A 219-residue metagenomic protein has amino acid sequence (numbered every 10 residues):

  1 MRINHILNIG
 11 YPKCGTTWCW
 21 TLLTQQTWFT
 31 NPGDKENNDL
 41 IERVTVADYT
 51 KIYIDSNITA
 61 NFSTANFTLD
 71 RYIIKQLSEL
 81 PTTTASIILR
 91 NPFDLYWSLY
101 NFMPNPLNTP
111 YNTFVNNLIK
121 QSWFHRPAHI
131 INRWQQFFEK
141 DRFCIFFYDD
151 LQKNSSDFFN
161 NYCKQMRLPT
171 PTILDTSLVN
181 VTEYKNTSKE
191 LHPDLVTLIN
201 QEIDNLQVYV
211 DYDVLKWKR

Functional and structural regions predicted by a protein language model:
M1-N66, E79, T83, M103-Y111 (+1 more regions): PAPS-dependent sulfotransferase catalytic core
T17-W20, F67-D70, F93-S98, Q152-D157 (+1 more regions): Short catalytic/ligand-binding loop motif for oxyanion handling, primarily in non-cytosolic enzymes, centered on
L40-T45, A65-R71, S122-W123, D150-N154: Acidic-and-aromatic substrate-binding clefts and catalytic sites of carbohydrate-active enzymes
V46-T50, I74, I131-N132, I203: Generic structural signal for well-ordered alpha-helices, preferentially at hydrophobic/aromatic core positions
F62-A65, Y111-S122, K185-P193: Surface-exposed cleft-lining segments at the edges of enzyme active sites
S63-A65, R90-N91, Y148-D149: Histidine-centered beta-alpha loop that forms part of the nucleotide-sugar donor binding/catalytic region in diverse
L80-L99: Conserved phosphate-donor/acceptor-positioning beta-strand/loop module used by diverse small-molecule
R133-N205, Y212-R219: The conserved 3'-phosphoadenosine-5'-phosphosulfate
